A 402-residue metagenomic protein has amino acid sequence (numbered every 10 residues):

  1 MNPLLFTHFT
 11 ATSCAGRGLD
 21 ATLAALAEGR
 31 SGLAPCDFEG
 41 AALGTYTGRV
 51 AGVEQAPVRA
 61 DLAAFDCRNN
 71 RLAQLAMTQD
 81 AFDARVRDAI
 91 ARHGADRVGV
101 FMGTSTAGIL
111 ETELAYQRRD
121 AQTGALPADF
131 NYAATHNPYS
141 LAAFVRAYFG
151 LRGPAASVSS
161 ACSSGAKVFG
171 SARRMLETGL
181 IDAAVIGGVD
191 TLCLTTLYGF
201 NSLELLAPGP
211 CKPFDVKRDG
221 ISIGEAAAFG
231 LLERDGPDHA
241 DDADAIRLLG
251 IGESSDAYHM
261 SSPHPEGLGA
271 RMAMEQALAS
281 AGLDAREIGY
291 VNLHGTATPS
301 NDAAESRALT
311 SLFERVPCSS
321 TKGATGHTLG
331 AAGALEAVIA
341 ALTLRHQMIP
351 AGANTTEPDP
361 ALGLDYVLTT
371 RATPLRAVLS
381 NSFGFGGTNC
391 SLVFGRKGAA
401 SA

Functional and structural regions predicted by a protein language model:
M1, P35-M77, A107-S171, L180 (+4 more regions): Conserved catalytic cysteine-centered active-site region of acyl-thioester-dependent Claisen-condensing enzymes
P3-T7, L19, A24-F38, A42-Y46 (+4 more regions): Condensing-enzyme catalytic core mediating Claisen C-C bond formation in acyl metabolism
H8, L26, V100, V145 (+11 more regions): Conserved small-residue
C14, T106, A161, T296-T298 (+2 more regions): Glycine-rich phosphate/pyrophosphate-binding beta-alpha loops
A15, D20-M102, G108-E111, A273-A285: Conserved active-site "lid/cap" helical segment
D88-G99, G103, Y116-F130, A134 (+8 more regions): Structural signature of cysteine-dependent C-C bond-forming condensing enzymes
A227-L231, N389-F394: Short beta-strand scaffold segments in enzyme catalytic cores
Y258-E266, T296-E314, G330-L335, T369: Short glycine/threonine-rich loop-to-helix capping motif typified by GTGT followed within a few residues by an Asp-Pro
